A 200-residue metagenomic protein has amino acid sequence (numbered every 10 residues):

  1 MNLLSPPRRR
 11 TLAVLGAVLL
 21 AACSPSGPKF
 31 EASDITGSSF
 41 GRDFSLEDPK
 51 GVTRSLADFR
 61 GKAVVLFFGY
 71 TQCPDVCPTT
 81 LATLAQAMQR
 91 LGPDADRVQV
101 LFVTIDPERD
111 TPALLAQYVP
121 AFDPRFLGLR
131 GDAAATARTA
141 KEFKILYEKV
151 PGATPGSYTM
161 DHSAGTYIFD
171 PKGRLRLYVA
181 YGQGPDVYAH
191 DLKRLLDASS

Functional and structural regions predicted by a protein language model:
N2-V18: N-terminal secretory signal peptides and thylakoid transit peptides that target proteins across membranes
L20-A22: C-terminal motif of bacterial Sec signal peptides marking the signal peptidase cleavage site
S24-G27: Bacterial signal peptide processing site
G41-R42, V64, S163-G165: Short loop/turn microsegments at loop-to-beta-strand junctions
F44-V64: A short beta-strand-turn-helix
A57-P78, L84: Short active-site neighborhood of thiol/selenol oxidoreductases, capturing the structured segment around
T79-T139: Structural microenvironment flanking redox-active thiols in thiol-disulfide oxidoreductases
A135-D191: Thiol/disulfide oxidoreductase modules built on the thioredoxin-like
